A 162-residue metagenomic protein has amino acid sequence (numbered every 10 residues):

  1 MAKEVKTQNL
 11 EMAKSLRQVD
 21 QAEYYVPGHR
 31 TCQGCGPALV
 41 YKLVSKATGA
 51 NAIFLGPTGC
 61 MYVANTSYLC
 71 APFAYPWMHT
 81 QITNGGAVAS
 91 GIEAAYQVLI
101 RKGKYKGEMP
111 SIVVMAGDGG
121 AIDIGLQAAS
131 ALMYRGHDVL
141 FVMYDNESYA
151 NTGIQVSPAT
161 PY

Functional and structural regions predicted by a protein language model:
E4-F141, S148-Y162: Cofactor-binding active-site loop characterized by glycine-rich and histidine/acidic residues
